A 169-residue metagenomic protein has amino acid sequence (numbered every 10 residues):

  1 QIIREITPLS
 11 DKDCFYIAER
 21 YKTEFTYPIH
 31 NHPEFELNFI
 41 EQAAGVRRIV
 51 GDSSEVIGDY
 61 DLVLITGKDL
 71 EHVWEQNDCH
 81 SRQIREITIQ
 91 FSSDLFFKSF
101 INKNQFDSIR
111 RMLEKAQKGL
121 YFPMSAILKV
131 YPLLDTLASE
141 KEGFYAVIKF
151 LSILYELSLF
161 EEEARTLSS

Functional and structural regions predicted by a protein language model:
Q1-H72: Generic protein-terminus/edge-of-domain signal
I2-L9, G67-L133: A hydrophobic/aromatic-rich effector-binding and dimerization subdomain of bacterial HTH-type transcriptional regulators
A18, N38, E75, Q90 (+1 more regions): Residues in well-ordered beta-strands of folded domains
Y21-T23, T166-S169: Short, Lys/Arg-enriched N-terminal segment that forms or immediately precedes the first helix of a structured domain
E34, Q83-R85, V147: A structure-centric signal for secondary-structure junctions around beta-strands
E41, F91-S93, S139: Short beta-strand-to-loop capping motifs
M112-K118, M124-S168: An amphipathic alpha-helical interaction segment
